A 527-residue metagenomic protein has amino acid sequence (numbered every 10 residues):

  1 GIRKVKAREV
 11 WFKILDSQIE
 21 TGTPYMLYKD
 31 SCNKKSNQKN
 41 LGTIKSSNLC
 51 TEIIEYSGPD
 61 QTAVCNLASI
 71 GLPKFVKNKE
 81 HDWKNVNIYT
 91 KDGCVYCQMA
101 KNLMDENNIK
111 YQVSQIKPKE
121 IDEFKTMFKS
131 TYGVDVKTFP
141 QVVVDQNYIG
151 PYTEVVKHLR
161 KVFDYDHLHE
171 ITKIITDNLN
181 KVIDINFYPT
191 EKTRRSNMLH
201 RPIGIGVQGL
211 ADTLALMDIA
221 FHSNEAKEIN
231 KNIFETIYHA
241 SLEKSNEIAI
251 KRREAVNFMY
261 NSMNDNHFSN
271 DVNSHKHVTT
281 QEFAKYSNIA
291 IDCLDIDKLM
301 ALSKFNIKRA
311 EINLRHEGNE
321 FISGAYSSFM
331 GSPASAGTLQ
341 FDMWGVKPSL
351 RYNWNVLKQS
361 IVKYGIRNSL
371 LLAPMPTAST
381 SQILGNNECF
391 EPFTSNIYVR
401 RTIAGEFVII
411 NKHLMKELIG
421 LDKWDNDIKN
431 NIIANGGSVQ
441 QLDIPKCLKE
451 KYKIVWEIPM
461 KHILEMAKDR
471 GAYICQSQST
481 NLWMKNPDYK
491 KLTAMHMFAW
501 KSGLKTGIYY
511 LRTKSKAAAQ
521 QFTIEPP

Functional and structural regions predicted by a protein language model:
G1-T21: Polar, glycine-rich mid-to-C-terminal structural blocks that act as macromolecule-binding/assembly scaffolds
V5-V10, K45-N48, T62-C65, F163-D177 (+11 more regions): Conserved active-site and cofactor/substrate-binding residues in soluble primary-metabolism enzymes
Q18-E80, K161-N197, V207-M217, N386-H413 (+1 more regions): Function-dense linear segments that define catalytic or interfacial modules in macromolecule-processing proteins
G22, H81-S114: Local sequence-structure signature of Cys/Sec-based thiol-disulfide redox active-site neighborhoods
I54-S57, N180-D184, K298, A325 (+3 more regions): Catalytic alpha/beta core of large soluble enzyme barrels
F128-T138, I149: Thiol/disulfide oxidoreductase modules built on the thioredoxin-like
V144-K161: Non-catalytic, surface beta->alpha helical segment in thiol-disulfide oxidoreductase systems
I171-R194, M198, A220-T377, K446-K449 (+2 more regions): Internal maturation/activation junctions in enzymes
